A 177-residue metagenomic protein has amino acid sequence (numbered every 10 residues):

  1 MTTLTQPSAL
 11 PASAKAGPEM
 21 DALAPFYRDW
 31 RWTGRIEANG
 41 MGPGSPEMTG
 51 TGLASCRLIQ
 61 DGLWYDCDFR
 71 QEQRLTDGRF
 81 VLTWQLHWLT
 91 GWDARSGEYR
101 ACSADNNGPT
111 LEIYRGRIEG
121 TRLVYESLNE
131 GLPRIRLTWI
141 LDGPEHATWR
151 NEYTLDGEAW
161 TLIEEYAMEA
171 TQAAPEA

Functional and structural regions predicted by a protein language model:
M1-A177: Hydrophobic small-molecule pocket/channel-lining residues, especially in calycin-type beta-barrels
